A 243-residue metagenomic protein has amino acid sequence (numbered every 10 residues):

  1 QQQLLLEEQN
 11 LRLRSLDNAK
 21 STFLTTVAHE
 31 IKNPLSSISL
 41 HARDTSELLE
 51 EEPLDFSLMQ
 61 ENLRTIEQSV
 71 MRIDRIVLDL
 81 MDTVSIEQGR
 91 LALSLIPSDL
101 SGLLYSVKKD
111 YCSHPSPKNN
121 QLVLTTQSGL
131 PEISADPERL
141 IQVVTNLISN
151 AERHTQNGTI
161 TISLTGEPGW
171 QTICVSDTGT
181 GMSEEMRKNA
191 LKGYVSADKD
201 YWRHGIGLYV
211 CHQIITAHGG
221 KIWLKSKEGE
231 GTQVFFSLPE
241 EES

Functional and structural regions predicted by a protein language model:
E8-E47: Primarily the dimerization/phosphotransfer
T65-I73: Short alpha-helical segment of the dimerization/phosphotransfer core of two-component systems
V84-L95: Helix-loop junction within the histidine kinase core
S94-D99, S116, Q121-P131: Conserved catalytic submotifs in the C-terminal HATPase_c
M182-Y194: Short conserved segment of the HATPase_c
G207, C211: Short alpha-helical Gxxx[C/S/T] motif in the catalytic ATP-binding
